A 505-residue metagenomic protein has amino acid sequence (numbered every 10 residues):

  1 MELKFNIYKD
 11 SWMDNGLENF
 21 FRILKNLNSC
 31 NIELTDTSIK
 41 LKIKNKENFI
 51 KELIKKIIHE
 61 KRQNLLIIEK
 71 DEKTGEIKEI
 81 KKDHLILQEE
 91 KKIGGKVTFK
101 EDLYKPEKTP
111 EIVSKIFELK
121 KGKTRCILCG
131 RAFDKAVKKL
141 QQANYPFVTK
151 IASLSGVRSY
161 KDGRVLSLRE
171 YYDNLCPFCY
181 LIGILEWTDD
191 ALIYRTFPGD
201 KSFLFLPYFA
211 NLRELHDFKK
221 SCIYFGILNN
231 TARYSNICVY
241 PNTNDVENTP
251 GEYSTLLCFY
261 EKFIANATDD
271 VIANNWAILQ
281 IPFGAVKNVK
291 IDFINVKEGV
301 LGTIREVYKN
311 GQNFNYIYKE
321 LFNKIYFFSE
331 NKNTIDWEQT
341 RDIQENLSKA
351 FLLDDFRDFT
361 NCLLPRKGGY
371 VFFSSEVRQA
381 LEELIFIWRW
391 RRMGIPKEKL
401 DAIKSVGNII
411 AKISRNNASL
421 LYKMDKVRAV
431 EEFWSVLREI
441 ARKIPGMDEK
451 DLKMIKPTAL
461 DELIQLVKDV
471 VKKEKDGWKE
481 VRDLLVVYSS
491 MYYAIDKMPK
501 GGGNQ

Functional and structural regions predicted by a protein language model:
M1-T124, K135-V137, N331, E345-N346 (+6 more regions): N-terminal alpha-helical interaction blocks
L3-I7, C30-L34, I39-I43, L65-I68 (+16 more regions): Hydrophobic transmembrane signal anchors and adjacent membrane-proximal interface regions, especially in viral
L24, I57, V113-K120, C129 (+5 more regions): Hydrophobic, Leu/Ile/Phe/Ala-enriched alpha-helical segments that form helix-helix packing faces
I77-T231: Basic, glycine-/proline-tolerant helical and adjacent loop/strand elements that line or dock onto nucleic-acid
F178-I182, K349, E383-L384, L485-M491: Extended low-polarity, hydrophobic cluster-rich segments
K220-K475, V481: Intrinsically disordered, low-complexity regulatory regions
